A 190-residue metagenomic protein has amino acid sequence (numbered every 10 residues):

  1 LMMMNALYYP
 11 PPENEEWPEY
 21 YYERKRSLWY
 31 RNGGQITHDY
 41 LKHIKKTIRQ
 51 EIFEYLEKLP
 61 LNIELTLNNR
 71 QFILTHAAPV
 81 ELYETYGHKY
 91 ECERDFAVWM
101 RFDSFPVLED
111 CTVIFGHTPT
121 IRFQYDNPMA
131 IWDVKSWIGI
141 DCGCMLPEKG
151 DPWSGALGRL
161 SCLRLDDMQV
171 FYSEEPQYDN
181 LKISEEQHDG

Functional and structural regions predicted by a protein language model:
L1-K25: Core catalytic region of metal-dependent phosphoesterases/phosphodiesterases, especially metallo-beta-lactamase-like
L7, P11, D39-L41, V107-R122 (+2 more regions): Noncatalytic linker/hinge segments flanking ATPase motor cores
Y9-P11, F105, N127, E175: Intrinsic-disorder/low-complexity coil detector
P18-Y22, L28-G139, G143-S154, G158: Acidic, His/Gly-enriched loop-helix segments that form or flank divalent-metal centers in metallo-dependent hydrolases
D133-G190: Binuclear metal-dependent phosphoesterase catalytic core
